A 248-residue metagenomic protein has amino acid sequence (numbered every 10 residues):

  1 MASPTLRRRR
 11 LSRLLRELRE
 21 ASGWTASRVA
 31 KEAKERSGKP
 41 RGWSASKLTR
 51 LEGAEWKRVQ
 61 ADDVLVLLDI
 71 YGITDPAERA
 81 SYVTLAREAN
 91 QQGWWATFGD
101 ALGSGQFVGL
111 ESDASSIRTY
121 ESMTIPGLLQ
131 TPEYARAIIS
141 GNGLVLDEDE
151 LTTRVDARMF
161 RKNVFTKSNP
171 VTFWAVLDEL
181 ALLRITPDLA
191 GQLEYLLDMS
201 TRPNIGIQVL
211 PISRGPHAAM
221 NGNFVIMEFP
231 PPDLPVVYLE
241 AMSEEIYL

Functional and structural regions predicted by a protein language model:
M1-T84: Basic, Lys/Arg-rich alpha-helical nucleic-acid-recognition elements, primarily the DNA-binding modules of transcription
T5, A77-S112: Short, charged recognition helix plus adjacent turn of helix-turn-helix-like nucleic-acid-binding domains
L6-S12, R16, K34, Y82-A86 (+3 more regions): Charged, low-complexity, helix-prone segments enriched in Lys/Glu/Asp/Gln
G23, N90-T97, R136, T166 (+1 more regions): Residue-level signal for secondary-structure boundary elements
G38, P76, W94-W95, A137 (+1 more regions): Secondary-structure boundary/capping residues
G38, R87, A219: Short Asp/Glu-rich motifs
Y71, A86-A89, P132: Generic structural signal for hydrophobic core residues of well-folded globular domains
S116-L248: Hydrophobic protein-protein interaction segments
